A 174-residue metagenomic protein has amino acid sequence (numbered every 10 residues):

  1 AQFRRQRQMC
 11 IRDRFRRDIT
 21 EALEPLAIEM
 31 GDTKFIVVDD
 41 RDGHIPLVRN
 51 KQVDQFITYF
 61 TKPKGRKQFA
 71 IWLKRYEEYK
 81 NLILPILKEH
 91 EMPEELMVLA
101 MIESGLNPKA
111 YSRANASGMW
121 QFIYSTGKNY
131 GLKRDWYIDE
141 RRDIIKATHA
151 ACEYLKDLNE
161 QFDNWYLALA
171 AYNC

Functional and structural regions predicted by a protein language model:
R5-Q8, R12-E91: An acidic, Gly/Ser/Thr/Pro-rich helix-cap/linker signature
M9, L167-A168: Alpha-helical transmembrane segments and their helix-entry boundary regions
I57-A70, K74, G105-A116, Q121-L167: Substrate-binding clefts and substrate-entry loops adjacent to catalytic sites of polymer-processing enzymes acting on
K88-E94, Q161-F162: Surface-exposed helix-capping loop/turn segments at secondary-structure junctions
M92-K109, A168-N173: Short, functionally critical alpha-helical segments immediately adjacent to catalytic or ligand/cofactor-binding
